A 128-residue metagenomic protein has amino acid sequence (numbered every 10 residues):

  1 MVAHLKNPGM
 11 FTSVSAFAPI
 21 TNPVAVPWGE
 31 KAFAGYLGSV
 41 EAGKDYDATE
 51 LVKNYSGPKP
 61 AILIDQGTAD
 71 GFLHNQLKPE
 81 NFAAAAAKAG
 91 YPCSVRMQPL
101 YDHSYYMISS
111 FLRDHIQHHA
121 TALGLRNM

Functional and structural regions predicted by a protein language model:
M1-M128: Non-catalytic cap/lid and distal C-terminal segments of serine-dependent acyl enzymes
